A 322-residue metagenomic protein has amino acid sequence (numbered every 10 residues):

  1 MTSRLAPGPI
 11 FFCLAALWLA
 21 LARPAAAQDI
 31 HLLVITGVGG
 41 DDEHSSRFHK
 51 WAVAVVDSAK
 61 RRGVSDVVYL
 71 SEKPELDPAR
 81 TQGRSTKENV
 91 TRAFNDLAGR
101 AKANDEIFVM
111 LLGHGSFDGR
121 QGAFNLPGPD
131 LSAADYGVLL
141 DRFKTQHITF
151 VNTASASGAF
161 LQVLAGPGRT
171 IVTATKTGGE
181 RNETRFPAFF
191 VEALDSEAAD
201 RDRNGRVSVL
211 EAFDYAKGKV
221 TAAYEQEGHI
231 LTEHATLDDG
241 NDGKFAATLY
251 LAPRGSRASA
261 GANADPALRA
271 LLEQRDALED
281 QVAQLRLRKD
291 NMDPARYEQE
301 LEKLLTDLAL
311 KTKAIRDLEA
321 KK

Functional and structural regions predicted by a protein language model:
M1-P7: N-terminal secretory signal peptides that target proteins for export/translocation
T2, A25-K322: Cysteine endopeptidase catalytic domains of the caspase/legumain-like
P7-G8, A27: Low-complexity, intrinsically disordered short peptide segments enriched in small/polar/basic residues
G8-A22: Bacterial N-terminal signal peptides
